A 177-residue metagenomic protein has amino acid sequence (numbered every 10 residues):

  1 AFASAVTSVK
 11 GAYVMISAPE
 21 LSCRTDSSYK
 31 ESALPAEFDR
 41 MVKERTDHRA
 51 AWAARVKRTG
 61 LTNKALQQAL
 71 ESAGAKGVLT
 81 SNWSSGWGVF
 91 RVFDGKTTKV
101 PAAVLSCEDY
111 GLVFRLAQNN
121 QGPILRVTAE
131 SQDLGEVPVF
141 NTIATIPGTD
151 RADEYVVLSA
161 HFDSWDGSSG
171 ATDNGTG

Functional and structural regions predicted by a protein language model:
A1-T7, V92-A171: Soluble metallo-hydrolase cores and metallopeptidase-like ectodomains found primarily in the secretory/periplasmic
T7-S8, A12-A50, R55-K57, E136-G177: Catalytic-core environment of secreted peptidases
V14, L21-S22, K43, A50 (+5 more regions): Loop-rich non-cytosolic ectodomains and luminal regions
